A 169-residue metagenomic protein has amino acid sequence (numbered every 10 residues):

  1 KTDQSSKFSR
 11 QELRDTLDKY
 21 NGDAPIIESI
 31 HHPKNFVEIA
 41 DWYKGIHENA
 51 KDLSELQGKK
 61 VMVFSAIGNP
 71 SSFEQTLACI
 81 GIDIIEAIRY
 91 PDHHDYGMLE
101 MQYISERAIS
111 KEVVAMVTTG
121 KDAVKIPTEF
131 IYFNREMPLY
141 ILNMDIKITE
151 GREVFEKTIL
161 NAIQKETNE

Functional and structural regions predicted by a protein language model:
K1-E112: C-terminal accessory "lid"/substrate-recognition subdomains
Q11-K19, I126-K147: A short, gly/pro- and small-residue-rich
K34, P91-H94, R135-K165: Short, flexible loop segments at boundaries between secondary-structure elements
S72, Y96-G97, V124-E129, I148-R152: Short active-site-adjacent structural elements
M116: Conserved "landmark" site that anchors the functional core of diverse proteins
T119-K121: Short secondary-structure boundary segments
